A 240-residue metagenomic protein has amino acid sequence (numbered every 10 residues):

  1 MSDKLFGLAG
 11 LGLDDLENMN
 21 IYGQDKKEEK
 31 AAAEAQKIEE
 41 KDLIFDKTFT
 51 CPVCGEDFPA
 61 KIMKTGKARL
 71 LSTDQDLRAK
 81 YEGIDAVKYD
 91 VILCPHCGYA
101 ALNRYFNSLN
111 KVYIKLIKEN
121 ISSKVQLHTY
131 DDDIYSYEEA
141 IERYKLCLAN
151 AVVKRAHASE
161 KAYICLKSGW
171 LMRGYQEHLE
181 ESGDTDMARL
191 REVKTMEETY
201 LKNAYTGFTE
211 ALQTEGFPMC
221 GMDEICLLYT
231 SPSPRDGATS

Functional and structural regions predicted by a protein language model:
F45-K47, D90: Short metal-coordination and nucleic-acid-contact micro-motifs, chiefly zinc-binding Cys/His arrays
C51-C54, C94: Short cysteine-rich clusters marking metal-coordination/redox-active sites
E56, Y99: Short Cys/His-rich local motifs and their 1-3 flanking residues in nucleic-acid-associated proteins and small
F58-G83: Short recognition patches in nucleic-acid-associated and regulatory proteins
C147-K161, E210-M222: Flexible helix-coil transition and linker loops at the boundaries of alpha-helical arrays
G169, G174-E181: Short coil/turn linking the two alpha-helices of tandem helical-hairpin repeats
A188-D223: Alpha-helical adaptor scaffolds
Y229-P234: Conserved small/polar residues in nucleotide/adenosyl-binding loops
